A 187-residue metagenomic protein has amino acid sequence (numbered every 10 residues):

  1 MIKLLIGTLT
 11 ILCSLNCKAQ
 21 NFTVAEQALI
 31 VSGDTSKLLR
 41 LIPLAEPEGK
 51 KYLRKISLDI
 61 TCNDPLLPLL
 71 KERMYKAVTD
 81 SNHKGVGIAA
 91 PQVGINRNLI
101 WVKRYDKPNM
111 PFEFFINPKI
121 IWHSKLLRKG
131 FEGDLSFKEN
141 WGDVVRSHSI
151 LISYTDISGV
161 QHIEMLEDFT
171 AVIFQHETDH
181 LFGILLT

Functional and structural regions predicted by a protein language model:
M1-N21: Bacterial Sec-dependent N-terminal signal peptides
C17-T187: Positively charged
